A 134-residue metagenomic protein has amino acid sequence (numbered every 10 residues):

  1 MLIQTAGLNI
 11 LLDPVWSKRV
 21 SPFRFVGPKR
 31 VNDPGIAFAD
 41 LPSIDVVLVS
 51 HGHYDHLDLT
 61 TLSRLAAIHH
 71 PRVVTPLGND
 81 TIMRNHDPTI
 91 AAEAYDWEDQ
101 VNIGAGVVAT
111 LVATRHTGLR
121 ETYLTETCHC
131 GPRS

Functional and structural regions predicted by a protein language model:
M1-T5, C130-S134: Short beta-strand scaffold segments in enzyme catalytic cores
L2-G52, T60-R64, T117-T125: Pre-active-site segment of Zn-dependent metallo-hydrolases
L8, P71, V107: Nucleotide donor/acceptor-binding cores
I44, H70-P71: Local beta-strand N-terminus motif with an aromatic residue
L48, R72-V74: A short beta-strand/loop micro-motif in the catalytic core of glycosyltransferases that engages the nucleotide-sugar
D58-I68, I82-D87: Metal-dependent catalytic neighborhoods of phosphoester/phosphodiester hydrolases
T75-R133: Metallo-beta-lactamase
